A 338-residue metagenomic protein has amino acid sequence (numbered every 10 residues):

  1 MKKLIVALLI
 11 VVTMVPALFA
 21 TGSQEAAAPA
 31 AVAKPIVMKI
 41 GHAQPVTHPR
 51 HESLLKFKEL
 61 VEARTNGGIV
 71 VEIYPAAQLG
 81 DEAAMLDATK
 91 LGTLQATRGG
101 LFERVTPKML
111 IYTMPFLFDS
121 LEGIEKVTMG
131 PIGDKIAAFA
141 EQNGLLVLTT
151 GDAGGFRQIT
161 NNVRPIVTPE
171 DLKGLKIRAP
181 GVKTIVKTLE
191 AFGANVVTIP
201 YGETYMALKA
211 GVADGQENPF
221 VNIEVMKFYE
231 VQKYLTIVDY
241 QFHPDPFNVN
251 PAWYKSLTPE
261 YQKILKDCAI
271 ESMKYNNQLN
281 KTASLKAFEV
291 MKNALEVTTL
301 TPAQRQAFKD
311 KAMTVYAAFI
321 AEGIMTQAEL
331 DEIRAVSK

Functional and structural regions predicted by a protein language model:
M1-L4: Positively charged n-region of N-terminal signal peptides that target proteins for export
V6-A7, L54: General helical structural elements
L8-A17: Bacterial N-terminal signal peptides
A17-S23: Juxtamembrane cytosolic interface motif at the C-terminal end of transmembrane helices
S23-G123, I132, A140-K338: N-terminal secretory/targeting leader peptides
I136: Basic phosphate/pyrophosphate-binding loop/patch that engages nucleotide-derived ligands
